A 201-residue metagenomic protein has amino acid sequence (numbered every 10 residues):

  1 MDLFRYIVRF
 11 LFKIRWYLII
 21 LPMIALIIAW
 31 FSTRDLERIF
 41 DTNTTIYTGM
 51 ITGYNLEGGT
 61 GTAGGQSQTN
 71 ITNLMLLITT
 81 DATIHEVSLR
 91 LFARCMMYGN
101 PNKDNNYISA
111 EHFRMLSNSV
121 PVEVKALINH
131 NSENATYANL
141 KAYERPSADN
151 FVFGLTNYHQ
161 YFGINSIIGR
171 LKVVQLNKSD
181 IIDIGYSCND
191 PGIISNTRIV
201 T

Functional and structural regions predicted by a protein language model:
M1-T201: Hydrophobic and amphipathic membrane-targeting/association helices
